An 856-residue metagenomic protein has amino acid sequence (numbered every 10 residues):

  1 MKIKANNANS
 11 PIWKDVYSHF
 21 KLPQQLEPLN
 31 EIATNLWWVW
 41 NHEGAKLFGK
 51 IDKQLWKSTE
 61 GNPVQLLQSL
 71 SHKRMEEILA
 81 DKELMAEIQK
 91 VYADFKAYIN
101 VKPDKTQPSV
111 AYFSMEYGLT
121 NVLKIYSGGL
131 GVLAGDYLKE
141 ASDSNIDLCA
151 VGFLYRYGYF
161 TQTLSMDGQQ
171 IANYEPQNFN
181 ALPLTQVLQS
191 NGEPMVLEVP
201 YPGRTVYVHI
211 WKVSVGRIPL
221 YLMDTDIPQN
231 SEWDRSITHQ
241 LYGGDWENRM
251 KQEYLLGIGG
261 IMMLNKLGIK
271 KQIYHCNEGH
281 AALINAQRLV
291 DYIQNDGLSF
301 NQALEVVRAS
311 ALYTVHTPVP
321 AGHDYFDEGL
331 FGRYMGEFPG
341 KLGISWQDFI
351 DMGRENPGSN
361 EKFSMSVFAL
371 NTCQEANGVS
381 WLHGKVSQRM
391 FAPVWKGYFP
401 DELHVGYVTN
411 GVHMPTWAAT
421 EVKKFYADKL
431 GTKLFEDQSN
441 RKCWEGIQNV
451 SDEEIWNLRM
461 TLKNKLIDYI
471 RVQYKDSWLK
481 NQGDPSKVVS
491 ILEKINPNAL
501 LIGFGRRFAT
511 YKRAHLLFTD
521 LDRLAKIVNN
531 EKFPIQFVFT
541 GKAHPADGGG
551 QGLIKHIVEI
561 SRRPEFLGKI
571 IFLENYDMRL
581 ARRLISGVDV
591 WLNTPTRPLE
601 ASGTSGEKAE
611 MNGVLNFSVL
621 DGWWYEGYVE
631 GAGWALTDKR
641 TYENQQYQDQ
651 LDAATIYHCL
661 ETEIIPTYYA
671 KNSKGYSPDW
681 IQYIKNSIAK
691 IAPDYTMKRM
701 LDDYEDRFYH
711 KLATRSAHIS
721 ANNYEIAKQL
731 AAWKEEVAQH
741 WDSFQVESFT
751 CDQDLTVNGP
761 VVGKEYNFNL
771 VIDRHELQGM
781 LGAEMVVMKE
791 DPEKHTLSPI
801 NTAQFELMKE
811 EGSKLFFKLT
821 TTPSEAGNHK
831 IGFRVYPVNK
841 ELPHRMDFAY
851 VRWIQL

Functional and structural regions predicted by a protein language model:
M1-L856: Catalytic cores of carbohydrate-active enzymes across secretory and cytosolic contexts
